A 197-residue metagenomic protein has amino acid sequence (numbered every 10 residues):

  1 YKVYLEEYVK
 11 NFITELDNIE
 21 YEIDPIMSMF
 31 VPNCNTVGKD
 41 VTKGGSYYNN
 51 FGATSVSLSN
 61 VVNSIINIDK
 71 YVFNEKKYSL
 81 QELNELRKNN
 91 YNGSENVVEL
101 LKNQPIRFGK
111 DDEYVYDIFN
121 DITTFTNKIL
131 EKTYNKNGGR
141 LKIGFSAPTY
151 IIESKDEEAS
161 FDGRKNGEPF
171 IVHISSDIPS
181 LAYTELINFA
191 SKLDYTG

Functional and structural regions predicted by a protein language model:
Y1-G197: Acidic, glycine-enriched catalytic cores built around paired aspartates
